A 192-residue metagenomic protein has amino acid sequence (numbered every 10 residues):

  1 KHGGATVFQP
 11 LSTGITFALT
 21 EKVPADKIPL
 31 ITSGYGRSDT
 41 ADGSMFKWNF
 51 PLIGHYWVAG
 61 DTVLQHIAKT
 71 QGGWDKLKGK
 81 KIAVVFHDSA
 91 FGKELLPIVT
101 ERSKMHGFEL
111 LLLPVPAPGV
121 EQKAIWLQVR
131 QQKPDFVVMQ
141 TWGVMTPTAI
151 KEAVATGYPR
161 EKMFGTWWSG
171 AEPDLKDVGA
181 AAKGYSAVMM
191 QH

Functional and structural regions predicted by a protein language model:
K1-T6, L11: N-terminal (or domain-start) structured segment
H2, S38-D39, K47-T156: Extracellular/periplasmic Venus flytrap/periplasmic-binding protein
F8-P10, P29-S38, K162-S169: Short beta-strand elements of ligand-binding domains
P10, G34, V85, P116 (+3 more regions): Conserved residues at the C-terminal ends of beta-strands
I15-F17, Q122, T146-T148, G170-L175: Short, well-ordered alpha-helical microsegments
F17-P24, I150-V154: Short Gly/Thr/Asp-enriched flexible loops that form oxyanion-binding sites at enzyme active sites
G36-D42, V58, S169-D174: Short gly/pro/ser/thr-enriched loop/turn and capping motifs at secondary-structure boundaries
F46, A153-H192: Extracellular/periplasmic periplasmic-binding protein-like sensory domains
